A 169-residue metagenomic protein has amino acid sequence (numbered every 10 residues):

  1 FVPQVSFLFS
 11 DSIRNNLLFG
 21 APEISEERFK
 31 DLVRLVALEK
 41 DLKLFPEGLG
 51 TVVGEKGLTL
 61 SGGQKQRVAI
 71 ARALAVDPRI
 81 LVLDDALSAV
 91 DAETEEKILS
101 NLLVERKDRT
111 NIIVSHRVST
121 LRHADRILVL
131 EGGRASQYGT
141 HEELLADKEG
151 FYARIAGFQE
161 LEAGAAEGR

Functional and structural regions predicted by a protein language model:
S12-I13, S61: ABC transporter NBD signature
R14-E55, R79, L99-S100, D108: ABC ATPase nucleotide-binding domain helical subdomain, centered on the C-loop/LSGGQ "ABC signature"
L35, S100, K107, R122-R169: C-terminal portion of ABC ATPase nucleotide-binding domains
E39-V68, V90-E93, L161-R169: ABC-fold ATPase nucleotide-binding domain signature/coupling loops
I70, V114: Hydrophobic anchor residue at the start of the ABC signature
L81-D85: Catalytic Walker B motif of ABC-type/P-loop ATPase nucleotide-binding domains
A92-N101: Conserved D-loop/post-Walker B switch-helix segment of ABC ATPase nucleotide-binding domains
